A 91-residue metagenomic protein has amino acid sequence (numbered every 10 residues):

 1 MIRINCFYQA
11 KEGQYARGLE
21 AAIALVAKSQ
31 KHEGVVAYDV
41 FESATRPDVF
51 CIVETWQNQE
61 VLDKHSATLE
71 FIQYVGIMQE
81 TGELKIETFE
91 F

Functional and structural regions predicted by a protein language model:
M1-I2, F91: Absolute protein N-terminus
I2-Y8, D39-S66: Short, well-ordered beta-strand segments in beta-rich or mixed alpha/beta enzyme and ligand-binding folds
A10-R17: Short, surface-exposed ligand-recognition loops at beta-strand->loop->(often short) alpha-helix junctions that present
L19-E20, T68: Short alpha-helix boundary/capping motifs
A22-V26: Short amphipathic alpha-helical/adjacent loop interface patches that line ligand and macromolecule-binding sites
A27-D48, F89: Short, glycine- and small/hydrophobic-rich beta-strand elements in well-ordered beta-sheets
Q30-V36, T55-T88: An amphipathic, aromatic/His-enriched active-site/gating alpha helix that lines ligand/cofactor pockets
